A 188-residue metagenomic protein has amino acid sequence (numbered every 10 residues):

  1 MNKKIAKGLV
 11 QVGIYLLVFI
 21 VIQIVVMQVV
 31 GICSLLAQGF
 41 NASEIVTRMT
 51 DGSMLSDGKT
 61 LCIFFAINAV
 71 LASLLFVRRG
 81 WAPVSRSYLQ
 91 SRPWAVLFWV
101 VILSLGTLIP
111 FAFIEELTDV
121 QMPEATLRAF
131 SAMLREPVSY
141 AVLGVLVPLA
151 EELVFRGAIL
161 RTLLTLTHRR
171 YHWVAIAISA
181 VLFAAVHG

Functional and structural regions predicted by a protein language model:
M1-P93, E116: N-terminal, membrane-interfacial amphipathic/helix-forming hydrophobic leader that caps and precedes the first
G8, I20, V147-L149, L153 (+1 more regions): Hydrophobic transmembrane-helix microenvironments that flank and shape a buried ionizable site
L9-G13, L17, C62, L97-I102 (+3 more regions): Hydrophobic alpha-helical transmembrane segments
G39, I45-L55, W81-L153, A158-H168: Juxtamembrane helix-loop-helix connectors linking adjacent transmembrane helices in multi-pass membrane enzymes
F65-A69, S104, A180-F183: Residue-level recognition of pore/gate-forming positions within transmembrane alpha-helices of multi-pass
R161, H172-G188: Small-polar-interrupted transmembrane alpha-helices in polytopic inner-membrane proteins
